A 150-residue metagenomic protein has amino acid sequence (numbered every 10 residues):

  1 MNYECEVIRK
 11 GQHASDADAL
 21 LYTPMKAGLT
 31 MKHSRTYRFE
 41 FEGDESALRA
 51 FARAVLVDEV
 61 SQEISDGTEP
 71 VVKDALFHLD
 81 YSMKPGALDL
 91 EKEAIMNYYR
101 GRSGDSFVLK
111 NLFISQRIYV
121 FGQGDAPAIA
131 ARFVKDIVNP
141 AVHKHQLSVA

Functional and structural regions predicted by a protein language model:
M1-A150: Core nucleic-acid recognition elements
